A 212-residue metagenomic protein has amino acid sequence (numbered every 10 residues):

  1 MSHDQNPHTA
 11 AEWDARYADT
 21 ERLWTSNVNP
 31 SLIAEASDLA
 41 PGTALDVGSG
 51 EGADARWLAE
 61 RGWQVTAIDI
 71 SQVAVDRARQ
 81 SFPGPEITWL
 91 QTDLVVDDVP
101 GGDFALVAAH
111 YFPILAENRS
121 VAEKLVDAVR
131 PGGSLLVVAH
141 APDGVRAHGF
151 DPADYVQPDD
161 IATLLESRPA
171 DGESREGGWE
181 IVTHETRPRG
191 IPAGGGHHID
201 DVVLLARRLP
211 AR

Functional and structural regions predicted by a protein language model:
M1-L39: Conserved class I S-adenosyl-L-methionine
G42-G50: Conserved class I S-adenosyl-L-methionine
S71-V73: Conserved SAM/SAH-binding beta-strand->alpha-helix loop
A78-R79: Conserved SAM-binding loop
P83-V95: Conserved SAM-binding strand-loop segment of SAM-dependent methyltransferases
V99-L106: A short acidic, Gly/Pro-enriched loop at the edge of an enzyme's catalytic core that lines a small-molecule cofactor
I114-L125: A short, conserved alpha-helix within the catalytic core of class I
G132-H140: Conserved beta-strand signature within the Rossmann-like core of class I S-adenosyl-L-methionine
